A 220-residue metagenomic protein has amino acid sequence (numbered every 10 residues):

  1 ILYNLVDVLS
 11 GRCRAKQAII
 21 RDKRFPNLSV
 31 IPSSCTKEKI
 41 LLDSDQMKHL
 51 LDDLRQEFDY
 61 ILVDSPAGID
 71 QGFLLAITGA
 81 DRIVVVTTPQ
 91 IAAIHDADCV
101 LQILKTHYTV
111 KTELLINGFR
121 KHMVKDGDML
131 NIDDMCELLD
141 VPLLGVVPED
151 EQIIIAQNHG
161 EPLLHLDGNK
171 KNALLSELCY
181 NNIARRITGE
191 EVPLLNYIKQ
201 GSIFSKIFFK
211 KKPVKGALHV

Functional and structural regions predicted by a protein language model:
I1-Q56, Q157-E161: P-loop/Walker-type NTP enzyme "switch/lid" segment
L2, K16, S44, K48 (+5 more regions): Amphipathic alpha-helical transducer elements in NTP-driven molecular machines
C13-R14, D59, Q152, V192: Generic structural signal for secondary-structure transition and capping sites
D45-H49, D53-Q56, Y60-E149, I153-I155: Conserved catalytic-core segment of NTP-binding enzymes
T106-V220: C-terminal lobe/tail of nucleotide-utilizing enzymes
